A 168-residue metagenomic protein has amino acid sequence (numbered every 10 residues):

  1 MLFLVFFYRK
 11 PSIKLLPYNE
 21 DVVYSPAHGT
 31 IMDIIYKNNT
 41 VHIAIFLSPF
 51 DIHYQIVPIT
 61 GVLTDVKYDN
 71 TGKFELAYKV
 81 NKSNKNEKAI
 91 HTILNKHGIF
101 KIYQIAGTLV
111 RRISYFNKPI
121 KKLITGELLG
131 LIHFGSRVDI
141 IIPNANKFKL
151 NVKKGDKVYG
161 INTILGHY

Functional and structural regions predicted by a protein language model:
M1-Y168: Contiguous, well-folded functional domains in the mature portion of proteins
